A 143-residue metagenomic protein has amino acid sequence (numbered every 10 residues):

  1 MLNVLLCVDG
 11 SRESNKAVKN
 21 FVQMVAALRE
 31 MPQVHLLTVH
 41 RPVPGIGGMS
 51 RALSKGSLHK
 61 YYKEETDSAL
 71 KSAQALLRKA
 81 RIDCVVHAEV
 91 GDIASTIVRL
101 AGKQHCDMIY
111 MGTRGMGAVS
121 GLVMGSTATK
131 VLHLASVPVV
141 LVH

Functional and structural regions predicted by a protein language model:
L2-L53, I82: Small/aliphatic-rich secondary-structure junction motif
N3, R99-H143: Gly/Ser-rich helix-loop-strand patches that form or flank binding pockets for ribonucleotide-derived cofactors
K16, T96, A118: Phosphate- and divalent-cation-binding pockets in alpha/beta enzyme and binding domains that engage nucleotide-derived
V22, K71-R78: Class I S-adenosyl-L-methionine
H35-L37, V85-E89, V140: General small-molecule cofactor/ligand-binding pocket signal
S54-S68: A short acidic, glycine-rich active-site loop that binds or catalyzes chemistry on phosphate/adenosine moieties
A75-I109: Structural beta-alpha unit
